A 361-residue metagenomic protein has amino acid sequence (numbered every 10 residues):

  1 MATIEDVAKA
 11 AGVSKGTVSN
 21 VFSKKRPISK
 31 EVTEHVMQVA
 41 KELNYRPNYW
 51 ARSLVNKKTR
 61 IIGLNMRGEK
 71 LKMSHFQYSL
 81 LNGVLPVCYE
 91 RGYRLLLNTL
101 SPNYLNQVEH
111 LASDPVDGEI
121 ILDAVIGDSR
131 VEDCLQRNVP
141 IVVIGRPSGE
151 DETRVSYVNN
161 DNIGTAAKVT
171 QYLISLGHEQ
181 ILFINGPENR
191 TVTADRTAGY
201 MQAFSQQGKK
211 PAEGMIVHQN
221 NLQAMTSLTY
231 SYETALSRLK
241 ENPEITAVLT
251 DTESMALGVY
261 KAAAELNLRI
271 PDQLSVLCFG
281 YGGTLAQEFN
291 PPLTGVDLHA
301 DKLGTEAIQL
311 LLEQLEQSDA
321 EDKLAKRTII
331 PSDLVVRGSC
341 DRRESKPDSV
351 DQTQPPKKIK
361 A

Functional and structural regions predicted by a protein language model:
M1-K58, P355-A361: N-terminal helix-turn-helix DNA-binding module of bacterial transcription factors
P27, E34, L43-V108: Amphipathic helical "hinge" segments at domain boundaries
R67-F76, L97-N106, V158-K168, I184-T234 (+4 more regions): Hinge/beta->alpha junction and helix N-cap segments in small-molecule ligand-binding domains
Y104-V116, Y230-E244: Short, well-structured alpha-helical segments in soluble
L122-A167, S254, G280-L293: Flexible loop/hinge segments that line or gate small-molecule binding clefts
E179-Q180, P211-M215, I270-V276: Short acidic capping loops at alpha-helix termini that bridge into adjacent secondary structure
Y232, L236-A361: Flexible loop/turn connectors
